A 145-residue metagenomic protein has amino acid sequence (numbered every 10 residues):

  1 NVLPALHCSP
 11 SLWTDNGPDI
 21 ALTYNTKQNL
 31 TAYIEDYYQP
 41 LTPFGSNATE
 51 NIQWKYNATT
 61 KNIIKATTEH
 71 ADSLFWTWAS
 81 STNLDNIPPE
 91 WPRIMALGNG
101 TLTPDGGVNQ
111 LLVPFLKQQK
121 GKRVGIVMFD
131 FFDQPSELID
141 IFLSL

Functional and structural regions predicted by a protein language model:
N1-L145: Catalytic cores of phosphodiester-bond hydrolases, prominently lipid phosphodiesterases
